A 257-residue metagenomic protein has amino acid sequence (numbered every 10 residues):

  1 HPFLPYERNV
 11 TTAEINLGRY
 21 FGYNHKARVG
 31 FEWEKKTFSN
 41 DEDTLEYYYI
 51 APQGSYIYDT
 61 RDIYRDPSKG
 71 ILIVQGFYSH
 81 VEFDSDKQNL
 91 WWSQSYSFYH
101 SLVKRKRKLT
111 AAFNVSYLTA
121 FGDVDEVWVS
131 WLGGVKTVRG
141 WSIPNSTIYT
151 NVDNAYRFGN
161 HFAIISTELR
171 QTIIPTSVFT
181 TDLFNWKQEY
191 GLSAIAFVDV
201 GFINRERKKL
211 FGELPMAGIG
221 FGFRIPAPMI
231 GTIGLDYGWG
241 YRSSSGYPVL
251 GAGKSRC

Functional and structural regions predicted by a protein language model:
H1, V29-K35, I71-S79, Q94 (+6 more regions): Transmembrane beta-barrel strands of outer-membrane/channel proteins
H1-R65, I71-I73, K136-N151, A155-F158 (+2 more regions): Gram-negative/organellar outer-membrane beta-barrel architecture
N9-A13, W33-T37, I50, S79 (+3 more regions): Transmembrane beta-barrel architecture of outer-membrane proteins
N40-D43, D86-Q88, K208-F211: Short, solvent-exposed loop/turn segments at secondary-structure boundaries
P52-G191, P248-A252, C257: C-terminal outer-membrane beta-barrel translocator/porin domains of Gram-negative envelope proteins and their
K106, E168-T176, S193-I219: Outer-membrane beta-barrel transmembrane domain signature
F158-H161, N185-L192, E213-G218, I225-I230: A structural signal for short secondary-structure junctions
F184, L210-G212, S243: Short proline/glycine-enriched turn/loop segments at secondary-structure junctions
